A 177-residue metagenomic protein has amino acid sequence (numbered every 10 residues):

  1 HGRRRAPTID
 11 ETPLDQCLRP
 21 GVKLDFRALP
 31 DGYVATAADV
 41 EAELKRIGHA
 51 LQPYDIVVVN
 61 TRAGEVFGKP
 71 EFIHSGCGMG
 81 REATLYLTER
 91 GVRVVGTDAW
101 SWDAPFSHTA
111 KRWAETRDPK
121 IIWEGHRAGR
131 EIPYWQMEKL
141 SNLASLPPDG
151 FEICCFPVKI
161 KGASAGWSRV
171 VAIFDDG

Functional and structural regions predicted by a protein language model:
H1-G177: Active-/binding-site microenvironments in catalytic and ligand-binding cores
